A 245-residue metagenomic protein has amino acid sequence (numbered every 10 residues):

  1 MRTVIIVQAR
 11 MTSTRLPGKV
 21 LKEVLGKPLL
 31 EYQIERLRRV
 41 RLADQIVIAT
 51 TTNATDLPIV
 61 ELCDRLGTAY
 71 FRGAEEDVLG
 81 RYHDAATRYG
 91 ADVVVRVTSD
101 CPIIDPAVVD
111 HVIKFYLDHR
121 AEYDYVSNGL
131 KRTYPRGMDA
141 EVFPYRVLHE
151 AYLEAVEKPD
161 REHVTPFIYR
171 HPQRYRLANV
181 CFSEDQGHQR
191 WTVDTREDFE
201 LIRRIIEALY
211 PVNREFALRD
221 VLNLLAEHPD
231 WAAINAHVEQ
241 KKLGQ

Functional and structural regions predicted by a protein language model:
R2-T50, L57: N-terminal glycine-rich phosphate-binding loop and ensuing alpha1 helix
T55-L62: Acidic helix N-cap motif at the loop->helix transition within catalytic regions of sugar-transfer enzymes
D64-E76, T87: Conserved donor nucleotide-binding strand/loop of the catalytic core
Y89, D105-T133: Conserved donor-nucleotide/metal-binding helix-loop-beta segment in metal-dependent transferases, i.e., the alpha-helix
A91, A140-Y152, R196-F199: Conserved nucleotide-sugar donor-binding and metal-coordinating catalytic region shared by glycosyltransferases
V94-V95: Short aromatic/hydrophobic "clamp" motif used to bind/position activated sugar donors
H111-Y123, P144-D160, R170: Basic phosphate/pyrophosphate-binding loop/patch that engages nucleotide-derived ligands
F143, V164-Q245: Conserved alpha/beta core of the MobA/IspD/sugar-nucleotide pyrophosphorylase nucleotidyltransferase superfamily
